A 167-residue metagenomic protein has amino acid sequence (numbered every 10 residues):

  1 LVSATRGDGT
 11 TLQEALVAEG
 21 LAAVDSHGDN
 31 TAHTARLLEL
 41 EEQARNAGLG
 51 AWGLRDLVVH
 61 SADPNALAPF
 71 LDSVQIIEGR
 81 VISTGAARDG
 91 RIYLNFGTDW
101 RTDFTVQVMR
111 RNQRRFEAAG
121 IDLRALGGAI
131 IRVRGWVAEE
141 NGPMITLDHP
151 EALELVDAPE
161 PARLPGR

Functional and structural regions predicted by a protein language model:
L1-R167: Small beta-barrel nucleic-acid-binding modules, primarily SNase/OB-fold domains and secondarily Tudor-like barrels
